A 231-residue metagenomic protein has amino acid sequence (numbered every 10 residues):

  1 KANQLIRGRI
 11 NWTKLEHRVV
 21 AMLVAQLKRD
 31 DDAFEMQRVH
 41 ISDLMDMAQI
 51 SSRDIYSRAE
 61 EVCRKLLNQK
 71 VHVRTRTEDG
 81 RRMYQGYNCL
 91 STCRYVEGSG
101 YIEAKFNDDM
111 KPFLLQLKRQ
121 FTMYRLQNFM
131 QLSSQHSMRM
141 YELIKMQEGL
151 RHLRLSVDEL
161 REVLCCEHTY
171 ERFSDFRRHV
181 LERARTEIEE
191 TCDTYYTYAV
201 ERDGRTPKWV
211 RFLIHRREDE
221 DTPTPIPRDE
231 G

Functional and structural regions predicted by a protein language model:
K1-G231: Charged, alpha-helix-forming regions
